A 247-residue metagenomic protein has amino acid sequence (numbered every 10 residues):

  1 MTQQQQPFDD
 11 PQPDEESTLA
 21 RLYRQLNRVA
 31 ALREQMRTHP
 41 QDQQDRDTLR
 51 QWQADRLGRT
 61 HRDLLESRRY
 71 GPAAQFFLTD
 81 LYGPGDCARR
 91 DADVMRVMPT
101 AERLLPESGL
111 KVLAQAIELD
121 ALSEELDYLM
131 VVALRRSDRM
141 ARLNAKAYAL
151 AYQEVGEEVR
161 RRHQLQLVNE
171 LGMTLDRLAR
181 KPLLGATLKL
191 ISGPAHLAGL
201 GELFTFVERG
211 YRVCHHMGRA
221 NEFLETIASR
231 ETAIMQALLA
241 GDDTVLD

Functional and structural regions predicted by a protein language model:
T2-M95: Leu/Val/Ala/Ile-rich N-terminal alpha-helices, chiefly Sec-type signal peptides and the beginnings
D10-A20, P40, Q44, T48 (+12 more regions): Alpha-helix boundary/N-cap detector
P72-R161, L171: Long amphipathic alpha-helical segments with strong coiled-coil/leucine-zipper propensity
Y82, E102, V131, D176 (+3 more regions): Alpha-helical repeat scaffolds in large eukaryotic proteins
G109-L113, D127-A141, D176-L183, A198-E202 (+2 more regions): Long, hydrophobic, amphipathic alpha-helical segments used as structural scaffolds
S123-L126, V168, I227, E231: Short amphipathic alpha-helical coiled-coil/interface segments
Y152-K181, G185, L190: Extended amphipathic alpha-helical interaction segments
P182-D247: Alpha-helical oligomerization segments
